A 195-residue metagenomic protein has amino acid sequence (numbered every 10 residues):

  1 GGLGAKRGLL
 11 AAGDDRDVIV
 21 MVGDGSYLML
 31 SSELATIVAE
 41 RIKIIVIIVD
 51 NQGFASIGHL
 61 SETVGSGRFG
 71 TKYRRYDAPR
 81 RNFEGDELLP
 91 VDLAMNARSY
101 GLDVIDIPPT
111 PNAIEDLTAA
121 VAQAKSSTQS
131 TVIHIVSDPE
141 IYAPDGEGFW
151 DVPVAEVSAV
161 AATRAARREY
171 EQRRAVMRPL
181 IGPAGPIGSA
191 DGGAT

Functional and structural regions predicted by a protein language model:
G1-T195: Thiamine diphosphate
